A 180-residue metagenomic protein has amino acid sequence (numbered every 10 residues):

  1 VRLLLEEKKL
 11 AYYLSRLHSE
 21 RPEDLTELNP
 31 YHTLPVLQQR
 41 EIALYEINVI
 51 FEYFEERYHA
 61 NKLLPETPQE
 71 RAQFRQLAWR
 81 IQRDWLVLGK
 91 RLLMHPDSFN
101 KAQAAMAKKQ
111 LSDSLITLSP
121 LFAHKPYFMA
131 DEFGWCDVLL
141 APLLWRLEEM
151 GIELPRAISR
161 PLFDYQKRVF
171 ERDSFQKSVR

Functional and structural regions predicted by a protein language model:
V1-D113, S119, P126: GST-like domain detector, emphasizing the conserved glutathione-binding G-site in the N-terminal thioredoxin-like
T26, A72-R75, L139, F163 (+1 more regions): Generic structural signal for individual residues within well-ordered alpha-helical segments across diverse proteins
I81-E171: GST-like fold's C-terminal all-alpha helical module
S178-R180: Terminal-tail/helix-coil boundary detector
